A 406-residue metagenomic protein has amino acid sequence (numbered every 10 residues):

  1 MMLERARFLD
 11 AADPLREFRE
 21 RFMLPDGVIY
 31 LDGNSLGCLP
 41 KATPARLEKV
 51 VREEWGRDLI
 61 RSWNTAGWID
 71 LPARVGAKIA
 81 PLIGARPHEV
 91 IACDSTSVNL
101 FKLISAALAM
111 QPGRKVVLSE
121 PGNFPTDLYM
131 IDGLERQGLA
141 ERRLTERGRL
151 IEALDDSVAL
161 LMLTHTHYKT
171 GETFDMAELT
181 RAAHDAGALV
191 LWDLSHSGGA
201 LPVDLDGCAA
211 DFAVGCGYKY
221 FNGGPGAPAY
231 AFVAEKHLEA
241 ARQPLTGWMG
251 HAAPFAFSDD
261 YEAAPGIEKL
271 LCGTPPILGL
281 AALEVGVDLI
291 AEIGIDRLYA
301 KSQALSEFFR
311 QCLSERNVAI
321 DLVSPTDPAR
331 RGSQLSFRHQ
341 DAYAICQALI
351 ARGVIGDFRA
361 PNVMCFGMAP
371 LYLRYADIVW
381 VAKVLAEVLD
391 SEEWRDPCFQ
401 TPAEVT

Functional and structural regions predicted by a protein language model:
M1-T406: Pyridoxal 5′-phosphate
